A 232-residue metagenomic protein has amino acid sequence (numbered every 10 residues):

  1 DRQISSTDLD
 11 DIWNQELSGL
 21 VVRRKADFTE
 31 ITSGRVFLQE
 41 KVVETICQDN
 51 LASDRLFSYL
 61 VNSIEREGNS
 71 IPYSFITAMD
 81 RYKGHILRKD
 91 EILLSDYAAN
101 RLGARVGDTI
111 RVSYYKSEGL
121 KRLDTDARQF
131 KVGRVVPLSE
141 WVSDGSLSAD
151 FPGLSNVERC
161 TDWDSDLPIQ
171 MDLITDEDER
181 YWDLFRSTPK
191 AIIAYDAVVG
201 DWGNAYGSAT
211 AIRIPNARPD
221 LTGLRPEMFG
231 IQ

Functional and structural regions predicted by a protein language model:
D1-Q232: Alpha-helical transmembrane segments of bacterial inner-membrane membrane proteins
